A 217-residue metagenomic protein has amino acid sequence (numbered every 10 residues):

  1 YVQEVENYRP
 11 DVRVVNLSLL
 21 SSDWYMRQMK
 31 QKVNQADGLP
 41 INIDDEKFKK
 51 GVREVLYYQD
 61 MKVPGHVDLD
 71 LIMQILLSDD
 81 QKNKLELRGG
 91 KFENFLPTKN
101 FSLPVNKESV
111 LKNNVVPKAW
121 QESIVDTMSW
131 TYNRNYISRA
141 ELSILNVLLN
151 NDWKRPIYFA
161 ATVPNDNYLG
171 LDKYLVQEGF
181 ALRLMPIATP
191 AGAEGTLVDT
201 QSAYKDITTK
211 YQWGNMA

Functional and structural regions predicted by a protein language model:
Q3-A217: ER/secretory pathway lumenal C-terminal domains and tails of membrane proteins involved in glycoprotein biogenesis
